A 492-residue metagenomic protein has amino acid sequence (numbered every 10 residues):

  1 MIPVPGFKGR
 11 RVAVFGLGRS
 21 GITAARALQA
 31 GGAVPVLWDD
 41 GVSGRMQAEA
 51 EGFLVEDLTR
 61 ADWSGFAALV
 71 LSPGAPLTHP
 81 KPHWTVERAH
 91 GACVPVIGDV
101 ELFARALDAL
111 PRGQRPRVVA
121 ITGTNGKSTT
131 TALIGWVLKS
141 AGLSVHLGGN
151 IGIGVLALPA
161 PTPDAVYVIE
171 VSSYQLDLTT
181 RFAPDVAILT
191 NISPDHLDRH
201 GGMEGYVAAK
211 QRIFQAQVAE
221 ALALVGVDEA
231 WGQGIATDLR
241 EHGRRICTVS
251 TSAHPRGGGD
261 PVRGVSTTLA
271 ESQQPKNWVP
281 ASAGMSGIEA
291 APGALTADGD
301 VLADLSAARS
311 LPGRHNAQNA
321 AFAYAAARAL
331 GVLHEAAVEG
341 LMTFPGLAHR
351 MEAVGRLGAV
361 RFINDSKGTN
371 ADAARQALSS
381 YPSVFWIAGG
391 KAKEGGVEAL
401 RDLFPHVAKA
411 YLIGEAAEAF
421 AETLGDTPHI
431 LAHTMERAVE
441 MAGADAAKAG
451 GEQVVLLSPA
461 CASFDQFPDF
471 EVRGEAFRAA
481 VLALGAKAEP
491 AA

Functional and structural regions predicted by a protein language model:
M1-R105, H254, P261, T267-M285 (+1 more regions): N-terminal leader/targeting and accessory segments in enzymes
P3-V12, I22-G31, D304-V407: Nucleotide phosphate-binding/pyrophosphate-handling subdomain across enzymes that bind or process nucleotide phosphates
G16, L28, L69, I121 (+12 more regions): Residue-level signal for inorganic ion chemistry
A33-D40, A223-V227, I387-A388, V407-A416: Short internal beta-strands
D39, E56-D57, I97-L102, H146-G148 (+6 more regions): Beta-strand->loop->alpha-helix junctions that form or flank phosphate-binding loops in nucleotide-handling enzymes
D62-S64, P73, L77-V227, W231-H242 (+6 more regions): Phosphate-binding loop of NTP-binding sites
V397-V454, E489-A492: C-terminal helical cap/extension that packs against the catalytic core of soluble nucleotide-cofactor enzymes
C461-A486: Glycine/aspartate-rich loop-and-adjacent alpha/beta segment that forms the canonical ThDP
